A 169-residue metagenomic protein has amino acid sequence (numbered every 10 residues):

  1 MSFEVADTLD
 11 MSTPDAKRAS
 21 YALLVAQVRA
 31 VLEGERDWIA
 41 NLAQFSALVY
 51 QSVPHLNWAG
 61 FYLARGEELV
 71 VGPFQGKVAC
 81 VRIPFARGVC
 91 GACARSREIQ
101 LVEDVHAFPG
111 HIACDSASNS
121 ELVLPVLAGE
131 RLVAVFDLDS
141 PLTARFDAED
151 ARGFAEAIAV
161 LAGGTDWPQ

Functional and structural regions predicted by a protein language model:
M1-P73, K77, E156-Q169: Intrinsically disordered, low-complexity terminal regulatory regions
L56, A64-C114: Regulatory sensory and allosteric helical modules in signal-transduction proteins and certain transcription factors
W58, V123, V135: Short hydrophobic/aromatic beta-strand element in the GNAT-like acyltransferase core that lines or flanks the acyl-donor
S120-L127: A short, aliphatic-rich beta-strand micro-motif
L127-S140: Sensory-domain boundary capping and coupling elements
L142-A144: A generic structural motif
F146-G153, W167: Well-ordered alpha/beta subsegment
